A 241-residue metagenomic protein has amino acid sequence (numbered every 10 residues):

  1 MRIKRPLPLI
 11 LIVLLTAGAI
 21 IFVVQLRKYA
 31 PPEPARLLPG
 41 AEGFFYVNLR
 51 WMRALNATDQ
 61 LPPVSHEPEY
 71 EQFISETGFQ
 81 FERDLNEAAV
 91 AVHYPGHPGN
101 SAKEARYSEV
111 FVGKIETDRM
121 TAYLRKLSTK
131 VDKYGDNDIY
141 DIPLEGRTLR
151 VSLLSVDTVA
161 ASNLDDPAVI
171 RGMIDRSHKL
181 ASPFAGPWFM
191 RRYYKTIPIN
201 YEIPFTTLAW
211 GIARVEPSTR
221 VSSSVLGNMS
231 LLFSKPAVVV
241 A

Functional and structural regions predicted by a protein language model:
M1, G113, N137-Y140: Residue-level marker of intrinsically disordered, low-complexity segments enriched for small/polar residues
M1-L7: Short, low-complexity patches enriched in S/T/P/G
L7-V24: Hydrophobic membrane-insertion alpha-helices, especially the h-region of bacterial N-terminal signal peptides
A17, I21, P32, F44-V47 (+2 more regions): N-terminal functional modules and adjacent low-complexity/disordered segments of proteins
G18-I20, R27-Y29, P143-L144: Short secondary-structure boundary micro-motifs
V23-K133, L149-R150: Long, low-complexity, Ser/Thr/Gly/Pro-rich intrinsically disordered segments that act as flexible linkers and assembly
P63-R83, V131-A241: An internal, short helix-loop-strand segment that often contains or flanks glycine-aspartate motifs
